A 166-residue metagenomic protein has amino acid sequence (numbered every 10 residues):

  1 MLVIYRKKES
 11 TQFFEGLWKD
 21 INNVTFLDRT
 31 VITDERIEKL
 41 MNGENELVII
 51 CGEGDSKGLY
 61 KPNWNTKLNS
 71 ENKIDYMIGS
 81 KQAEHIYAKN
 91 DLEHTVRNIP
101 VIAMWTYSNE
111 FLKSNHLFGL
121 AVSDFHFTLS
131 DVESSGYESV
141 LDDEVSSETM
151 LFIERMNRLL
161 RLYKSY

Functional and structural regions predicted by a protein language model:
M1-C51, P100-M104: A domain-level signal for caspase-like cysteine endopeptidase catalytic cores and their zymogen-processing architecture
K8-F13, V31-D34, E53-P62, Y107-F111 (+1 more regions): Short acidic, S/G/P-rich loop/turn micro-motifs used as interaction or catalytic elements
F14, L40, I74-M77, M156: Extended hydrophobic/Leu-rich segments
W18, P62-N65, H116-F118: Short, glycine/charged-enriched secondary-structure capping and boundary segments
N42, Y76, Y87-V96, F111-V122: Short, surface-exposed basic-aromatic patches at helix termini and helix-loop junctions that form
D55-V96: A short, glycine/acidic-enriched catalytic loop
P100-Y166: Active-site-proximal C-terminal subdomain of hydrolase catalytic domains
